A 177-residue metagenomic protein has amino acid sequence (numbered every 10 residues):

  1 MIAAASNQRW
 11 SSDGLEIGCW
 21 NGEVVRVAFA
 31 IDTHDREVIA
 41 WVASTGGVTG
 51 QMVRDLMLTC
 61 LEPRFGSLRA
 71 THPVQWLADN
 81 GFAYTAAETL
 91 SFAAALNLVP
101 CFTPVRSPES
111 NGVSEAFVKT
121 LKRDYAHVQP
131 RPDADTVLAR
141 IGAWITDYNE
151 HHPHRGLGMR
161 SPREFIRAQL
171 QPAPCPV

Functional and structural regions predicted by a protein language model:
M1-I31, M52-T59, P63-R64, R69-A70 (+1 more regions): Mobile-element integrase/transposase regions, centering on the N-terminal DNA-binding/Zn-coordinating module
D13, A30, R36, M57 (+8 more regions): Mobile genetic element proteins and their domesticated derivatives, centered on retroelements and DNA transposons
E23, R36-E37: Residue-level signal for well-ordered, solvent-exposed loop/turn and beta-edge residues enriched in charged/polar side
D32-T33, A43-Q51: A short acidic/small-residue loop/turn micro-motif
A43, W76-N80, A95-V113, Q129-A134: RNase H-like polynucleotidyl transferase catalytic core
L68-T85, P108, R160-P162: Acidic/histidine-rich, metal-coordinating catalytic segments
A94-L98, T120-V177: C-terminal domain-tail junction helix/linker
